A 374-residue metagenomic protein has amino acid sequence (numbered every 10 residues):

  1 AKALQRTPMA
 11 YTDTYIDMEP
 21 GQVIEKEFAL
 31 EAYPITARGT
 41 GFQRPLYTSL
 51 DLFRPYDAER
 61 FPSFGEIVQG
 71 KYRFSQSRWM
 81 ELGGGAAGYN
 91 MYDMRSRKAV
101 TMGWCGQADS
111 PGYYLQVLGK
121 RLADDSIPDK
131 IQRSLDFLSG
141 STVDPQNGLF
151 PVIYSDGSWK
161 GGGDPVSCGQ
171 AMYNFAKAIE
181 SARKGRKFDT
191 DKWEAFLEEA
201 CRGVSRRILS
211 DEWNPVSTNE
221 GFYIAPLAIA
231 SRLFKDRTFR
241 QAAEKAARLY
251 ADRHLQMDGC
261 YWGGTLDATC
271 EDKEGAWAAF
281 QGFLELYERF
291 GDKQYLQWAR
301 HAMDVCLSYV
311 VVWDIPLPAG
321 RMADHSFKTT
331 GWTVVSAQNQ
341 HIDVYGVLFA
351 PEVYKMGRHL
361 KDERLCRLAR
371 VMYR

Functional and structural regions predicted by a protein language model:
A1-A58: Beta-strand-rich recognition/accessory modules
I35-V117, P128-D136, V152-Y154: An acidic-aromatic substrate-binding cleft motif
F64-R95, S126-L149, K192-E212, R237-Y261 (+2 more regions): Long, well-ordered core segments of solenoidal/helical folds
M80-M102, N147-Q170, S210-L233, G259-G282 (+1 more regions): Carbohydrate-binding/catalytic loop surfaces
D93-K98, G103-Q146, K160-Q170, S181-E199 (+1 more regions): Aromatic- and glycine-enriched glycan-recognition loops and surfaces that form the carbohydrate-binding subsites
D109-D125, Q170-F188, F222-R237, A278-K293 (+3 more regions): Well-ordered alpha-helical scaffold segments within catalytic/enzyme domains
N147-G148, D164-V166, E199, C270-L348 (+1 more regions): Extended ligand-binding clefts on enzyme/binding-domain cores
I153-P165, Y173-R237, E244, A251-D252 (+3 more regions): Active-site lining segments of carbohydrate-active enzymes
